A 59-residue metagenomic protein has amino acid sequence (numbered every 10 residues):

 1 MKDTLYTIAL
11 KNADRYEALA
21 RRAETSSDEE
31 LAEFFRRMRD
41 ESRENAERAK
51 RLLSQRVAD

Functional and structural regions predicted by a protein language model:
M1, L31, N45-A46: Short amphipathic alpha-helical segments that mediate assembly, nucleic-acid/protein binding, or membrane association
M1-R22, S54: N-terminal acidic leader/helix
Y6, E29-D40: Short, charged, amphipathic alpha-helical segments
R21-E24, R39, R43: Short amphipathic alpha-helical segments enriched in leucine
S42-R56: Amphipathic alpha-helical coiled-coil segments
